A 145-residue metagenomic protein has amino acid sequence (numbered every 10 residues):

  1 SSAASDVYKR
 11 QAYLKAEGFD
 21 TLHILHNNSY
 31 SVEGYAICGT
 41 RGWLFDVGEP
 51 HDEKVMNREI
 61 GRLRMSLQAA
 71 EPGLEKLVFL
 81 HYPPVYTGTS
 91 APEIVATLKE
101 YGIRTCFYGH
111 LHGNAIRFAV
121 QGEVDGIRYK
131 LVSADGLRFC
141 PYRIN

Functional and structural regions predicted by a protein language model:
S1-Y8: Short, small-residue-biased leader/transition segments that mark boundaries at the very start of proteins
S5, H23-N27, L77-L80, I103-I116 (+1 more regions): Active-site neighborhood of phospho(di)ester-bond hydrolases with catalytic His/Asp-centered motifs
K9, G88-S90, R117-F118, P141: Short glycine-/acidic-enriched loop or helix-start segments at secondary-structure transitions that form or flank
K9-G18, F118-G122: Short, aromatic/basic amphipathic alpha-helical patches
A12-E93, T97: Conserved catalytic scaffold of divalent metal-dependent phosphoesterases
S31, K54, T97-G102, G113-N145: Binuclear metal-dependent phosphoesterase catalytic core
C38-R41, Y108, Q121, D125: Short glycine-rich loop/turn motifs that provide flexible caps or phosphate-binding loops at active sites
